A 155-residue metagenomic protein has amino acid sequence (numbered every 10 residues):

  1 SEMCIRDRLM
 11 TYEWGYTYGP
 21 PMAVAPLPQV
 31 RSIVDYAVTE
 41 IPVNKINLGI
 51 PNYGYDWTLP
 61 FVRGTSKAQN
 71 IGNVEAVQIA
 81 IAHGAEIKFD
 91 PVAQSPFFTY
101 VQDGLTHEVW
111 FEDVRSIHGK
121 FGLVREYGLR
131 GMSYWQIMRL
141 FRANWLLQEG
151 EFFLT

Functional and structural regions predicted by a protein language model:
E2-I5: Short, small-residue-biased leader/transition segments that mark boundaries at the very start of proteins
D7, L48, V124, M132: Conserved, mostly hydrophobic/aromatic
L9-W14, G49-Y55, F111-V114, W135-M138: Active-site-proximal beta-strand/loop segments in catalytic clefts of secreted hydrolases
Y16-P21, D56-F61, F141-L146: Extracytoplasmic/secreted cell-surface and envelope-processing proteins
Y18-V24, T106-W110: Second-shell loop/turn segments in exported
V30-V38, F121, L146-E151: Generic structural signal for well-ordered alpha-helices, preferentially at hydrophobic/aromatic core positions
N44, R130: Short acidic/polar active-site loop segments enriched in Thr and Asp
I50-L123, E149-T155: Glycan-binding loop/region signatures in secreted carbohydrate-active enzymes
